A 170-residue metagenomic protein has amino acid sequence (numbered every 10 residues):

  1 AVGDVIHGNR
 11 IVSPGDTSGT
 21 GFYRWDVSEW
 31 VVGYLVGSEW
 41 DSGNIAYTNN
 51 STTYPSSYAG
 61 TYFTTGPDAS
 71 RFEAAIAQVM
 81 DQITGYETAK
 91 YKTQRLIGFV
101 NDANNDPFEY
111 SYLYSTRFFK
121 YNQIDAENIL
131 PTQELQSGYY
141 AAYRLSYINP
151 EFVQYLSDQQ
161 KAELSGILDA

Functional and structural regions predicted by a protein language model:
V2-A170: Noncatalytic carbohydrate-binding groove/subsite architecture in carbohydrate-active enzymes
